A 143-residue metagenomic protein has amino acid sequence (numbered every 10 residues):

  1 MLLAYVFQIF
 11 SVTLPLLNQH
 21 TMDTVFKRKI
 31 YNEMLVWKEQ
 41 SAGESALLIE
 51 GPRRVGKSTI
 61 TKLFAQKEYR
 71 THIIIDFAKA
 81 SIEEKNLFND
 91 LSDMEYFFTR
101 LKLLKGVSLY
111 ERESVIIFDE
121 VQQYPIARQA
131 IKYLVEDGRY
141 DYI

Functional and structural regions predicted by a protein language model:
M1-I143: Phosphate-binding site recognition
